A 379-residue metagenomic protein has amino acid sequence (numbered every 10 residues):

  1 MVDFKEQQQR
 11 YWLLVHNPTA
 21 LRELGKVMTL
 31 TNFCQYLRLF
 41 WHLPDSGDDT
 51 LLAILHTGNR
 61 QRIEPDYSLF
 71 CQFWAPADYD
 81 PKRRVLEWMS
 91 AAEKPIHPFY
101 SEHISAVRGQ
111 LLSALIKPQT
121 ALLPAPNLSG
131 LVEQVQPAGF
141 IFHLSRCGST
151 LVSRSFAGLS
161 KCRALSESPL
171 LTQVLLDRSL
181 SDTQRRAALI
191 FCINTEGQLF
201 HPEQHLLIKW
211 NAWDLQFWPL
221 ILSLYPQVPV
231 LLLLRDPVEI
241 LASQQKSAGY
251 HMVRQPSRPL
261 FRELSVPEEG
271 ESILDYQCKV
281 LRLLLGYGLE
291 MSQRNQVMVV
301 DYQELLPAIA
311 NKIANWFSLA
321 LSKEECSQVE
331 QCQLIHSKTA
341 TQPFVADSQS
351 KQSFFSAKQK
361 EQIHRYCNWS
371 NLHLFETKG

Functional and structural regions predicted by a protein language model:
M1-S68: Terminal, compositionally biased segments used for targeting/anchoring and flexible tails
D3-F4, R185-L189, L281: Generic alpha-helical segment signature
L37, F156, C192, E196 (+4 more regions): Hydrophobic, Leu/Ile/Phe/Ala-enriched alpha-helical segments that form helix-helix packing faces
R60-G130, G270-I273, Q277, L281 (+3 more regions): PAPS-dependent sulfotransferases, especially Golgi type II membrane carbohydrate sulfotransferases
S68-L86, A91-S247: PAPS-dependent sulfotransferase catalytic domain
L170-R178, A212-Q296, D301-K323: PAPS-dependent sulfotransferase catalytic domain
T183-F191, G249-E263, P343-S353: A polyampholytic, Gly/Pro-enriched intrinsically disordered region
